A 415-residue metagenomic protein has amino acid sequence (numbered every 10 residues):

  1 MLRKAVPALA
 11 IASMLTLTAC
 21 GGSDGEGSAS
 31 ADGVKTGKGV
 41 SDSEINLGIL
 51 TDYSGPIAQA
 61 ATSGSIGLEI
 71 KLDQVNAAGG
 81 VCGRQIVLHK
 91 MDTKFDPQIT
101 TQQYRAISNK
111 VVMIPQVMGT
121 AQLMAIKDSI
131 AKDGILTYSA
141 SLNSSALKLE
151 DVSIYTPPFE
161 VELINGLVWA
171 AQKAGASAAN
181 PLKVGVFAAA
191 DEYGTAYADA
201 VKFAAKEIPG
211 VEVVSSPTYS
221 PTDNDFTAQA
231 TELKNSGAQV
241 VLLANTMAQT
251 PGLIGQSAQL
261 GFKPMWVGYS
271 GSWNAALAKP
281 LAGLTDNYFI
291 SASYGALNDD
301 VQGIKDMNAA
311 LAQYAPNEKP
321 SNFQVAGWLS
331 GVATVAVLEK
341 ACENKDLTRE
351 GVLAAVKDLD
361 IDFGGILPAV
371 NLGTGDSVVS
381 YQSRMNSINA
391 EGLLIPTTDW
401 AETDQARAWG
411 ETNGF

Functional and structural regions predicted by a protein language model:
T16-A19: C-terminal motif of bacterial Sec signal peptides marking the signal peptidase cleavage site
G21-D24: Bacterial signal peptide processing site
G27-V34, I45, G364-F415: Solvent-exposed, acidic/polar segments of extracytosolic/periplasmic ligand-binding ectodomains
D32-G33, Q59-I66, A77-L149, Y155 (+3 more regions): Beta-alpha junction/loop-to-helix N-cap segments that form part of ligand/metal-binding clefts
Y53, V152-P217: An alpha-beta-alpha
K132-D133, V201-S293: Extracellular/periplasmic bilobed ligand-binding domains
S257-W328, T412-G414: Extracellular/periplasmic periplasmic-binding protein-like sensory domains
Q313-Q324, A336-I395: Segments of small-molecule ligand-sensing domains
